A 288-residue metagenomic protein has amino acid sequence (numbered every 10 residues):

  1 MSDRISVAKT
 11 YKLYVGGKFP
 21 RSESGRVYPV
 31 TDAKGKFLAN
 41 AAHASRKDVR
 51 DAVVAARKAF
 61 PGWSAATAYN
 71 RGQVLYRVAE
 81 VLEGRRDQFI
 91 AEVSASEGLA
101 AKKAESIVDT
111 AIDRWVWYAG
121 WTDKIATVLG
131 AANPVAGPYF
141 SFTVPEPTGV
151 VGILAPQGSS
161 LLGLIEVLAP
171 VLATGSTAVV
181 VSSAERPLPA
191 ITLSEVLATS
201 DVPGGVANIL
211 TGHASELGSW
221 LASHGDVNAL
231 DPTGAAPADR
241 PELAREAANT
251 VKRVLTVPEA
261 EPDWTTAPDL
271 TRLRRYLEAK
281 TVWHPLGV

Functional and structural regions predicted by a protein language model:
M1-G137, P170, P285: N-terminal Rossmann-like NAD(P)+-binding subdomain of aldehyde/semialdehyde dehydrogenases
L13-V15, P29, A41-R50, L162 (+1 more regions): Histidine- and aromatic-rich ligand-binding microenvironments
A33, G120-P203: Conserved small-residue-rich beta-alpha loop and adjacent elements that most often cradle the phosphate/pyrophosphate
A41, A104, F140, I153 (+3 more regions): Glycine- and other small-residue-rich loops at beta-strand/loop junctions that grip anionic moieties
A44, S96, S106-T110, A184-L188 (+2 more regions): Short beta->alpha linker loops
A79-V81, I112-R114, A119, V196 (+3 more regions): Alpha-helical structural signal in soluble globular domains
Q88, L99, T110, S159 (+3 more regions): Short alpha-helical
P145-L154, S200-V288: Conserved NAD(P)+-binding/catalytic subdomain of aldehyde/semialdehyde dehydrogenases
